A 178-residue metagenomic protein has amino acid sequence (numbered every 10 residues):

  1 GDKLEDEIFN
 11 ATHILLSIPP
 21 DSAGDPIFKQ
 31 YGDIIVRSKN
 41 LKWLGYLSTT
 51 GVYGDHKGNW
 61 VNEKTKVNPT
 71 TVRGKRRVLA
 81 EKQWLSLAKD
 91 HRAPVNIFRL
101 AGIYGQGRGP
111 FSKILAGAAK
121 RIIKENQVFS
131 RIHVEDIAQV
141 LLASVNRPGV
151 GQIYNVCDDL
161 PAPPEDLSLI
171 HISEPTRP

Functional and structural regions predicted by a protein language model:
E7-Y46, K82: NAD(P)-cofactor binding segment of oxidoreductase domains
G32-V72: Conserved Rossmann-fold NAD(P)-dependent oxidoreductase catalytic core, especially the SDR/UDP-sugar
K57-I97, I122: Catalytic helix-loop patch of NAD(P)-dependent Rossmann-fold dehydrogenases
P69-G74, A101-I103, K124-I132: Glycine-rich "substrate-gating" loop/helix at the edge of Rossmann-like oxidoreductase active sites
V78, H91-A93, I103-G117, E135 (+2 more regions): Glycine/proline-rich active-site loop of Rossmann-fold NAD(P)-dependent oxidoreductases
I123-Q127, Y154-A162: Glycine-rich Rossmann NAD(P)(H)-binding loop
S168-P178: Residue-level detector of conserved catalytic or cofactor/ligand-binding positions in enzyme active sites
